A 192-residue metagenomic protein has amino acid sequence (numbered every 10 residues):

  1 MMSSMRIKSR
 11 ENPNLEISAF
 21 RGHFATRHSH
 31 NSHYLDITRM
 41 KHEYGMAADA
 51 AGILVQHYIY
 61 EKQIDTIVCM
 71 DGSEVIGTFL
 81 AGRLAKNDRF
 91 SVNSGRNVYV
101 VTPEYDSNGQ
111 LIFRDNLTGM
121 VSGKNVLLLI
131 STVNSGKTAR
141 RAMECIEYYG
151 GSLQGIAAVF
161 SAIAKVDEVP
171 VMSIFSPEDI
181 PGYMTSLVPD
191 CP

Functional and structural regions predicted by a protein language model:
M1-Q63: Active-site-facing substrate-recognition patch
M2-I7, E11, R141-P192: PRPP-dependent phosphoribosyltransferase catalytic core
H42, G72-S73, N134, I163: Glycine-/small-residue-rich active-site loops that bind phosphorylated ligands and cofactors
Q56, G82, K86, E144 (+1 more regions): Short, well-ordered alpha-helices that flank and scaffold nucleotide-derived cofactor binding pockets
K62-S73: Short glycine-rich phosphate-binding loop at a beta-alpha junction
D65, K124, Q154: Conserved acidic residues
C69, L128-L129: Hydrophobic Val/Ile/Leu positions in short beta-strands of Rossmann-like dinucleotide-binding domains
E74-L127, N134-K137: Short, glycine/charge-rich flexible loops or terminal/linker lids adjacent to PRPP-binding catalytic cores
